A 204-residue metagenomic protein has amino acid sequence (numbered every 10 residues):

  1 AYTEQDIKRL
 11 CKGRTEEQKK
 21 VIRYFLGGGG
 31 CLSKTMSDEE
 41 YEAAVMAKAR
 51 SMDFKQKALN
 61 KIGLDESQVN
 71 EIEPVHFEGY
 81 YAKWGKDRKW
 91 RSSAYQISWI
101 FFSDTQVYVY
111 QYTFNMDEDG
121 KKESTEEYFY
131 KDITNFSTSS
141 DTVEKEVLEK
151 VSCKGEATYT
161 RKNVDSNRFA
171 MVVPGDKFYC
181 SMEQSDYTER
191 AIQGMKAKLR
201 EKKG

Functional and structural regions predicted by a protein language model:
A1-Q5: Alpha-helical membrane-embedded segments
D6, D38, D53, D65 (+8 more regions): Acidic-enriched, low-complexity/disordered segments with a strong bias for Aspartate over Glutamate
D6-I100: Anionic N-terminal interaction surfaces
R23, G79-Y80, V109, F178 (+1 more regions): Intrinsically disordered, low-complexity N-terminal regions enriched in serine/proline/glycine with scattered basic
W84-K89, A94, M116, L148-Y159: Glycine- and small hydrophobic-rich membrane-insertion segments that are intrinsically disordered in solution
R91-K121: Conserved beta-hairpin
G120-G204: Acidic, Ser/Thr- and proline-rich intrinsically disordered linker/docking segments of eukaryotic scaffolds
